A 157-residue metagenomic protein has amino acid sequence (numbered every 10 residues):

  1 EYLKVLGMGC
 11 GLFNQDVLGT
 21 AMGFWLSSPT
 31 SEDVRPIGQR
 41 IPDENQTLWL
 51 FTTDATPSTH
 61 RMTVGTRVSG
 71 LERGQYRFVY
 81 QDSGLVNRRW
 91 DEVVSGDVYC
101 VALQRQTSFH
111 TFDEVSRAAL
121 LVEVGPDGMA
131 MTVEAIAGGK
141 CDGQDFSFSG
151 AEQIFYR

Functional and structural regions predicted by a protein language model:
E1-E44, A55: Acidic, glycine-rich catalytic/binding loops that coordinate metals and/or anionic ligands
F13, Q81-R157: Beta-sheet ligand-binding and adhesion/scaffold domains
G19-F24, S58-R61, V94-V101: Short, hydrophobic/aromatic-rich segments at coil-to-beta transitions
D33-V86: N-terminal glycine/threonine-rich, aromatic-flanked beta-hairpin/loop signature
